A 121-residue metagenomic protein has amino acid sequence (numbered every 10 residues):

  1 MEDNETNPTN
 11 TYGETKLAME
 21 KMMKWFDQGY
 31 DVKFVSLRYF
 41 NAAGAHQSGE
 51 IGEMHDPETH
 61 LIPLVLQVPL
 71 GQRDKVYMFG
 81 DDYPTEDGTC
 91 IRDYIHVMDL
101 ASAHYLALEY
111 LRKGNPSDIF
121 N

Functional and structural regions predicted by a protein language model:
M1-N41, S48-H60: Catalytic helix-loop patch of NAD(P)-dependent Rossmann-fold dehydrogenases
N7, C90-D93: Residues at the N-terminus of a long alpha-helix
A42-A45, P63-T85, R92-F120: Alpha-helical substrate-binding/gating segment
E53, G88, N121: Conserved short-loop catalytic and cofactor-binding motifs
